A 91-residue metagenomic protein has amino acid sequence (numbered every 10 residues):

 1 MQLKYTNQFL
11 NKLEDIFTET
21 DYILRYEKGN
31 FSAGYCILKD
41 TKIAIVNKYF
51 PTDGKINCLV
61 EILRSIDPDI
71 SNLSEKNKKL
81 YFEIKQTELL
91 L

Functional and structural regions predicted by a protein language model:
M1-D15: Negatively charged, low-complexity tracts enriched in Asp/Glu with abundant Ser/Thr
Q2-T6, I45-N57: Short pre-active-site segment immediately N-terminal to the catalytic Zn-binding motif
K12-L13, T18-Y26: N- or domain-start disorder-to-order transition segments that initiate the globular core
I23, I43-I45: Ordered hydrophobic segments in well-structured contexts
R25-D40: Catalytic zinc-binding patch centered on the HExxH motif and its immediate surroundings that defines zinc-dependent
A33, D53-I56, I66-L91: Post-HEXXH active-site segment of zinc metalloproteases
V60-R64: Short active-site segment of divalent metal-dependent hydrolases/proteases that encodes the spacing between
